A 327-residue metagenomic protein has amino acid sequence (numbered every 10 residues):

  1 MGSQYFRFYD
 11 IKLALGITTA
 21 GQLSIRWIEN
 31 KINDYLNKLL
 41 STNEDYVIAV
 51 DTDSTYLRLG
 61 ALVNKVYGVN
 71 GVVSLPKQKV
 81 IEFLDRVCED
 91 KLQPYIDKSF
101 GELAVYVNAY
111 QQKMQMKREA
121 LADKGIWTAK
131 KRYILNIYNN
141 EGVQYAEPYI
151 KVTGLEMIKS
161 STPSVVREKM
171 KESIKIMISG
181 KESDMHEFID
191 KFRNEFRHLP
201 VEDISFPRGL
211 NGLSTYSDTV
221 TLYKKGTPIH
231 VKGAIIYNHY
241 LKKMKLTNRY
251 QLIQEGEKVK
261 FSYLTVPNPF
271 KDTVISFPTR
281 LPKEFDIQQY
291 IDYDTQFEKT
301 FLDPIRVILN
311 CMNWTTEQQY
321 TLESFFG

Functional and structural regions predicted by a protein language model:
M1-R7: Active-site cores of enzymes that catalyze phosphoryl transfer or operate on phosphate-rich substrates
Q4, S54-G60: Short, hydrophobic beta-strand segments
D10, T18-V50, L59-G327: DNA-dependent DNA polymerase catalytic subunits
L13: Mobile active-site "lid"/loop adjacent to the S-adenosyl-L-methionine
